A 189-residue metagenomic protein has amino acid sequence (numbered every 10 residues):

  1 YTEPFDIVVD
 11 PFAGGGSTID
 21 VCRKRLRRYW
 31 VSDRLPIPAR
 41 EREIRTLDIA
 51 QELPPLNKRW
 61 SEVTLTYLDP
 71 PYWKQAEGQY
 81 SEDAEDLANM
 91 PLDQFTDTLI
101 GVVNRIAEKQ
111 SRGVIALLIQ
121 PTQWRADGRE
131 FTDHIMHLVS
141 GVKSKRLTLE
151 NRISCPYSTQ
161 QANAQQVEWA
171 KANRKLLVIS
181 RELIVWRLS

Functional and structural regions predicted by a protein language model:
Y1-S189: Class I S-adenosyl-L-methionine-dependent methyltransferase catalytic core
